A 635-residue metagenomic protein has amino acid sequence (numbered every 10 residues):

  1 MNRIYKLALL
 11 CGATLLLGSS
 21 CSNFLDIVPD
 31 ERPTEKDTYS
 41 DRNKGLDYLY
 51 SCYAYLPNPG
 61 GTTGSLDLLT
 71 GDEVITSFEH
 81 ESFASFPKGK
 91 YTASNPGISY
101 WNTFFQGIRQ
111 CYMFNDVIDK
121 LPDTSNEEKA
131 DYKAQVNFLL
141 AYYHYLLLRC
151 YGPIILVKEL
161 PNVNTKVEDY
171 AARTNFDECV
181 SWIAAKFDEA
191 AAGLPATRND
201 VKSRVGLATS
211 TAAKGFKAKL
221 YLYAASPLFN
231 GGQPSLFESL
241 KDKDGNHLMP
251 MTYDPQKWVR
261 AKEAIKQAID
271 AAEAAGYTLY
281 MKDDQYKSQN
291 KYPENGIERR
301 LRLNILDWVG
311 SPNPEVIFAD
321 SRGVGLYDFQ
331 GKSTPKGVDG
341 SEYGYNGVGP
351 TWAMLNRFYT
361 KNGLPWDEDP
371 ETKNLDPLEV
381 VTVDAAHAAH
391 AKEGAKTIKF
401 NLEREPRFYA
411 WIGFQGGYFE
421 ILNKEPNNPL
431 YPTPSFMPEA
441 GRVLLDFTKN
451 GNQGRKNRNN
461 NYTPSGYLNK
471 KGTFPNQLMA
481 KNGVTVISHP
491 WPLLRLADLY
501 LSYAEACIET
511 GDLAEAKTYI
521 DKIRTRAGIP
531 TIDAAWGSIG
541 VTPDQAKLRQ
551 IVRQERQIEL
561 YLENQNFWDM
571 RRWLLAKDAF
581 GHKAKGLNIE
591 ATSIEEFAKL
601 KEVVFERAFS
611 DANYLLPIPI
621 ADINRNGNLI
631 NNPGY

Functional and structural regions predicted by a protein language model:
M1-D30: Bacterial Sec-dependent N-terminal signal peptides
C21-D67, K399-L402, P619-Y635: Membrane-proximal, proline-rich intrinsically disordered regions
Y39-G60, E79-G152, T165-V205, S210 (+6 more regions): Conserved, well-structured interaction surfaces
F104, W182-A184, Y221-L222, M249-M251 (+8 more regions): Long, intrinsically disordered, low-complexity segments
L148-R149, P153-I155, Y223-G232, G511: Short coil/turn linking the two alpha-helices of tandem helical-hairpin repeats
H387-T525: C-terminal substrate/ligand-recognition segments
